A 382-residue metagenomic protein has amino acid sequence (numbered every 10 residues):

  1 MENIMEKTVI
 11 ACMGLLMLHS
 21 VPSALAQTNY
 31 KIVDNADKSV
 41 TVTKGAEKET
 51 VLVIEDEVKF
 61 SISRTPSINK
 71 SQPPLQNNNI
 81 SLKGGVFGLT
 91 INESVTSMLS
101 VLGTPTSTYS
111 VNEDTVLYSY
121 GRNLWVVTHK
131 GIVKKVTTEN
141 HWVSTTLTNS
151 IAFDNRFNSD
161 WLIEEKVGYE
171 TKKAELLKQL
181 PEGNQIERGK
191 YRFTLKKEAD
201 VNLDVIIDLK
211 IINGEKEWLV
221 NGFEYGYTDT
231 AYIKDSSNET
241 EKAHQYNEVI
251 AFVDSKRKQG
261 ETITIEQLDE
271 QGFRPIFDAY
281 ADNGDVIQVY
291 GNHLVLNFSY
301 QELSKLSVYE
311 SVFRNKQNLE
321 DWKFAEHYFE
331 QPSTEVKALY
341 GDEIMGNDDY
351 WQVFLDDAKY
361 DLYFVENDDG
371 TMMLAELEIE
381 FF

Functional and structural regions predicted by a protein language model:
M1, I10-A11, I68, L99: A general, composition-driven signal for non-globular sequence regions
E2-T28: Classical Sec-dependent N-terminal signal peptides that target proteins to the secretory pathway
Q27-G346, D368, M373-F382: Short helix/turn-capping signatures at newly exposed starts of structured segments
D349-Y350: Repeated polar recognition positions within modular binding domains
F354-T371: Short, exposed beta-strand-loop hairpins at the edges of beta-sheets in extracellular/periplasmic proteins
